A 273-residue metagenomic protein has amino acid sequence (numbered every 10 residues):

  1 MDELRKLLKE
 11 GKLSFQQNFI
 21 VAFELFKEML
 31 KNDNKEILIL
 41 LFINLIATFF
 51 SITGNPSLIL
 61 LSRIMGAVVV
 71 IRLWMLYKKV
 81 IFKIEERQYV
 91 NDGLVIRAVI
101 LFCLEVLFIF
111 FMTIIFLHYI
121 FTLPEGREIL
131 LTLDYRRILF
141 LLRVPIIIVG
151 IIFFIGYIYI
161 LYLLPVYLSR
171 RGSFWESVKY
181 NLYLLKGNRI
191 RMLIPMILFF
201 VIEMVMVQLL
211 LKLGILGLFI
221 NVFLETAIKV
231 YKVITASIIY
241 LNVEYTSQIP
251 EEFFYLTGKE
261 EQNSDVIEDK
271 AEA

Functional and structural regions predicted by a protein language model:
D2-K9, I64-Y89, G156-F174, L184 (+1 more regions): Juxtamembrane transition segments at transmembrane-helix termini in multipass membrane proteins
K6, E10-A47, Y89-F111, I155-V207: Interfacial aromatic "cap" segments that immediately flank transmembrane helices in multipass membrane proteins
F26-E28, T53, L256-K259: Low-complexity, intrinsically disordered/propeptide-like segments
N44-V69, Q88-V95, I109-F154, E203-K229 (+1 more regions): Membrane-helix interface segments in multi-pass membrane proteins
